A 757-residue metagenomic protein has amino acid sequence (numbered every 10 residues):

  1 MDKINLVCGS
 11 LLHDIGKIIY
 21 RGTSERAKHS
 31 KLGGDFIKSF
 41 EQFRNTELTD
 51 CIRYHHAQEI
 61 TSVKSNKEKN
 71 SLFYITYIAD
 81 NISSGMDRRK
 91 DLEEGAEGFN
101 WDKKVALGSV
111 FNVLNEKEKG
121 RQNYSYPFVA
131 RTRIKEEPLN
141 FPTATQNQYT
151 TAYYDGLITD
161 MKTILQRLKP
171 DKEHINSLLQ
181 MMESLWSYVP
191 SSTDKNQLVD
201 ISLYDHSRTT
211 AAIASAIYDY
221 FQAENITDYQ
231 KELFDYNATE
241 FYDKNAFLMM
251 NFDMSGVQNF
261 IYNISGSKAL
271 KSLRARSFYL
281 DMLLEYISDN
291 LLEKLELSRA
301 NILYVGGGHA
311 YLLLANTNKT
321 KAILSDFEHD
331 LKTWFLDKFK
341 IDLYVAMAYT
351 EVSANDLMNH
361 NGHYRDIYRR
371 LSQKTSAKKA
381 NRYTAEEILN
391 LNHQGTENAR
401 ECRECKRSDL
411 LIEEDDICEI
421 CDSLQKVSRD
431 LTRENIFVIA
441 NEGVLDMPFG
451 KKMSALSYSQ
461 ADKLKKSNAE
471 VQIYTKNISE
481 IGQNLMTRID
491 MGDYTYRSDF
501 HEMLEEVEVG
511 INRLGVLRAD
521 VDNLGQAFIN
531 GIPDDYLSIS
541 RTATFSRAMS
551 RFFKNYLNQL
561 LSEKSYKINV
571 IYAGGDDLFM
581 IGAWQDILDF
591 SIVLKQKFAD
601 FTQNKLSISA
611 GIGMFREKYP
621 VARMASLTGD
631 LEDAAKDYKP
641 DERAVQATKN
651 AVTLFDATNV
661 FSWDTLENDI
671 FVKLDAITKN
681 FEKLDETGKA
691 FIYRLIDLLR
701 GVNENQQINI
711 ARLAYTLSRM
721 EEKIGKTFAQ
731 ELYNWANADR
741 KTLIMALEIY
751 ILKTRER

Functional and structural regions predicted by a protein language model:
M1-E137, P142, V189-T193, Y242-D243 (+1 more regions): Divalent metal-dependent catalytic cores for phosphoryl transfer on phosphate-bearing substrates
M1-N5, S30-F43, I201-N237, S467-A469 (+2 more regions): Alpha-helical phosphate/pyrophosphate-handling elements in metalloenzyme active cores
L48-H55, L248, A300-L313, K340-M358 (+4 more regions): A short glycine-enriched loop-to-beta-strand structural element that forms part of the catalytic core of nucleotide
A211-Q222, F278-L297, S325-F335, R547-K567 (+3 more regions): Alpha-helical scaffold within the catalytic cores of cyclic-nucleotide enzymes
A315, D326, D330, Y349 (+3 more regions): Cyclic nucleotide signaling catalytic output domains
W334-V345, R370-A385, F601-K605, L627-N659: Catalytic/regulatory signature loops of cyclic-dinucleotide turnover enzymes and related class III nucleotidyl cyclases
K379-K463, S479: Cys/His-rich short segments
D641-R757: Long, compositionally biased charged/polar accessory segments in the mid-to-C-terminal portions of proteins
